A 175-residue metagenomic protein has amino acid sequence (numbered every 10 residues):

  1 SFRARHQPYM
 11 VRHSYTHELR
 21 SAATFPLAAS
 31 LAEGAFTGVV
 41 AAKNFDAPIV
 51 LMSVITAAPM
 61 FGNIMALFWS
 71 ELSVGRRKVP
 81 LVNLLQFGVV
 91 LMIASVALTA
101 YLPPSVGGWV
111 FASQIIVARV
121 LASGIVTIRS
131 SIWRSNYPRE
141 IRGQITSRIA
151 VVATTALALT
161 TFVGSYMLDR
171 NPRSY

Functional and structural regions predicted by a protein language model:
S1-S70, V89, A94-A97, S147: Helix-loop boundary and gating motifs at the non-cytosolic
A23, M92-V96, S105-I125: Hydrophobic core of transmembrane alpha-helices in multi-pass small-molecule transporters, especially MFS/SLC-type
T37, A122-Y137: Intracellular juxtamembrane helix-capping segments at the cytosolic ends of symmetry-related transmembrane helices
G38-V39, K43-N44, E71-G75, A97-P103 (+1 more regions): Transmembrane alpha-helix termini and helix-breaking/packing motifs in multi-pass membrane transporters
A58-A66, T146-S165: Glycine-rich segments within core transmembrane alpha-helices of 12-TM secondary carriers
V74-V90, R148, S174-Y175: Cytoplasmic membrane-interface "Motif A"-like loop-to-helix N-cap segments of 12-TM Major Facilitator Superfamily
N83-V106, Y166: C-terminal ends and interior cores of transmembrane alpha-helices in multi-pass membrane transporters/permeases
